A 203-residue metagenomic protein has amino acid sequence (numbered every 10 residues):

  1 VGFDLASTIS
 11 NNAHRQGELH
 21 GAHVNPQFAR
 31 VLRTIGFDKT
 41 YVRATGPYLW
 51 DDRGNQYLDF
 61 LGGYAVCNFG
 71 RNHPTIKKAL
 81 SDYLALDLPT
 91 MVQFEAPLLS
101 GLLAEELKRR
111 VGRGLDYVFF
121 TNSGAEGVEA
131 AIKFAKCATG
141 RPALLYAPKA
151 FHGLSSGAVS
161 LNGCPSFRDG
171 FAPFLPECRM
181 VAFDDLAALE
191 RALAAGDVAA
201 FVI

Functional and structural regions predicted by a protein language model:
G2-Y48, E95, L99-S100: Active-site-adjacent loop/helix segments that line or gate small-molecule/cofactor pockets in enzymes
F28, Q56-R141: Glycine-rich loop-to-alpha-helix module at the N-terminal edge of alpha/beta enzyme cores
F37-D38, A44-G46, R53, Y64 (+1 more regions): Short loop/turn microsegments at loop-to-beta-strand junctions
R43, D51, F183: Conserved strand-loop elements at the edges of beta-sheets that form or border functional pockets
T45, F60-G62, A147-P148: A secondary-structure boundary/capping signal
A104-A200: PLP-dependent aspartate aminotransferase-fold enzymes
